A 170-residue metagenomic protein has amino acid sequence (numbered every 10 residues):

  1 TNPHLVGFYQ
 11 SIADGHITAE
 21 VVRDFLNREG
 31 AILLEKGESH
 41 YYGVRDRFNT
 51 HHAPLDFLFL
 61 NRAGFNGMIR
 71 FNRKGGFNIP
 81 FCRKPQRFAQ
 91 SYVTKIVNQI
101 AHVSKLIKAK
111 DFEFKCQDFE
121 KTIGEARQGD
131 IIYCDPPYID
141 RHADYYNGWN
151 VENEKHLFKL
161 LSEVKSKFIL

Functional and structural regions predicted by a protein language model:
N2: Conserved SAM/SAH-binding beta-strand->alpha-helix loop
L5: Conserved Walker A/P-loop ATP-binding site and its immediately adjacent core in helicase/helicase-like ATPase domains
Y9: Conserved SAM-binding loop
I12-Y133, P137-H142: SAM-dependent nucleic-acid methyltransferase catalytic core
Q128-L170: Conserved acidic-Pro-Pro-aromatic motif
